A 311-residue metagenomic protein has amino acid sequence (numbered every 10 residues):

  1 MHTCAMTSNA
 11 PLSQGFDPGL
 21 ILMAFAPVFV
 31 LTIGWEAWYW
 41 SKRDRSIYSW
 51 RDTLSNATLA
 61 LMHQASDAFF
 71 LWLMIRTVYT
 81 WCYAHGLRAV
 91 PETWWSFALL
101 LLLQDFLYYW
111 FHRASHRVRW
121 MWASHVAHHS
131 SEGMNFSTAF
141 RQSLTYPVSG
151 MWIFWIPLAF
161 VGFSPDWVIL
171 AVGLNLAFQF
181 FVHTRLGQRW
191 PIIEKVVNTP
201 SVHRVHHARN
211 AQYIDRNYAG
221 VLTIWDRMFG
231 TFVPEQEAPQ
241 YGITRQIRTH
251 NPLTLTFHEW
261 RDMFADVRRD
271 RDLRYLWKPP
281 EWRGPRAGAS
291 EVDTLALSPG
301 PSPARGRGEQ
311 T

Functional and structural regions predicted by a protein language model:
M1-G19: Short, strongly hydrophobic alpha-helical membrane anchors
T3, D293-T311: Intrinsic disorder/low-complexity segments
N9-P11, V78-R88: Membrane-interface helix termini and inter-helical loops of multi-pass transporters
L20, A24, I47-Q64: Loop-to-helix transition at the N-terminal end of transmembrane alpha-helices
V28-W38, I75-V78, Q104-F106: Central hydrophobic cores of alpha-helical transmembrane segments in multi-pass inner-membrane proteins across all
I33-L54: Membrane-interface helix-loop junction between the first two transmembrane segments
L61-L73, G86, V90-Y241: Membrane-embedded catalytic scaffold of the fatty acid hydroxylase/desaturase
Q240-T294: A membrane-cytosol interface segment of integral membrane proteins
